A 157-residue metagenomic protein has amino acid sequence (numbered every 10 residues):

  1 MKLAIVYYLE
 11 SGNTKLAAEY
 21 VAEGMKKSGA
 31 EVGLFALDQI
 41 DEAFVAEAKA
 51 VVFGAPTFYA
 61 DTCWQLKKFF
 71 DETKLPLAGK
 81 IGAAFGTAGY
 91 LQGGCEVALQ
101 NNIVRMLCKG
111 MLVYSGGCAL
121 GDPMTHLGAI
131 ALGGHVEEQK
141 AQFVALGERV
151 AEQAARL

Functional and structural regions predicted by a protein language model:
K2-A4, L9, N13-L16, Y20-L157: FMN-binding flavodoxin-like domain, especially the glycine-rich phosphate-binding loop
